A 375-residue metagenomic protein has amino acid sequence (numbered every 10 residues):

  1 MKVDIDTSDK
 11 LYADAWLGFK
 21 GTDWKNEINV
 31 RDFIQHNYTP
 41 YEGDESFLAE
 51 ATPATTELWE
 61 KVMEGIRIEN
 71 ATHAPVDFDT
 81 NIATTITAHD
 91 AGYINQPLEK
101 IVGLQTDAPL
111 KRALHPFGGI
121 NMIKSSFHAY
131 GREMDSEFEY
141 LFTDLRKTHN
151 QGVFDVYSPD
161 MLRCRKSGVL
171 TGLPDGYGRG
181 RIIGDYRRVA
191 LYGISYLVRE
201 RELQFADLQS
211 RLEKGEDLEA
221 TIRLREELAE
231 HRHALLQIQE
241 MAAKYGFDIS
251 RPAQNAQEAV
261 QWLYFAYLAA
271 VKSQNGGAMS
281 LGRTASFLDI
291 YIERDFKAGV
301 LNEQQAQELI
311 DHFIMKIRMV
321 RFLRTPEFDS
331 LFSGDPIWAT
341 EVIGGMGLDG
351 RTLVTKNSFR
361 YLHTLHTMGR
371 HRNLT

Functional and structural regions predicted by a protein language model:
M1-T375: Conserved catalytic cores of very large enzyme subunits
